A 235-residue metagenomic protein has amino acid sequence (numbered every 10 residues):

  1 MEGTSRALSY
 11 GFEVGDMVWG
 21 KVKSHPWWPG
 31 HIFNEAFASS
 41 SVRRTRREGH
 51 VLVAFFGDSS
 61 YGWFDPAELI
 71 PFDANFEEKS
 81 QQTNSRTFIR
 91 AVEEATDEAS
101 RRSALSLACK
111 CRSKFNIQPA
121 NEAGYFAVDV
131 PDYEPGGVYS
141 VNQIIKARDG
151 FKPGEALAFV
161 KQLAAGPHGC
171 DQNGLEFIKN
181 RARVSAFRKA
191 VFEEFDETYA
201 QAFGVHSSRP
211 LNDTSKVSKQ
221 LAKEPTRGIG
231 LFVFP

Functional and structural regions predicted by a protein language model:
M1-T4, S218: Acidic, Ser/Thr/Pro-rich intrinsically disordered low-complexity regulatory segments
G3-F12, R44-A202: Epigenetic mark-reader domains in eukaryotic nuclear proteins
W27-E35: Short beta-strand-centered aromatic/proline hotspots
S40-V42: Structured beta-rich ligand-binding regulatory domains in large eukaryotic signaling proteins
I178-P235: Extended, charge-rich intrinsically disordered regulatory tails
